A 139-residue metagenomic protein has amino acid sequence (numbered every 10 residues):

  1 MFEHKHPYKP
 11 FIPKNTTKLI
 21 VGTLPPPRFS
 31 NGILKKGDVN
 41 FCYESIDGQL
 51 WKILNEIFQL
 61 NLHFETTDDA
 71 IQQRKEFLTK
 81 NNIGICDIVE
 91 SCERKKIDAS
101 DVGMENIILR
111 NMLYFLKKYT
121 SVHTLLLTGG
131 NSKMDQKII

Functional and structural regions predicted by a protein language model:
M1-K52, E56, K118, H123 (+1 more regions): Active-site and ligand/interface coordination hotspots across diverse enzymes and nucleic-acid-associated assemblies
M1-P13, I88-I139: Glycine/proline-rich loop-helix segments at beta-alpha junctions forming the active-site rim of enzyme cores
L19, G84-C86, L126: Hydrophobic/aromatic beta-strand patches that form the interior of the parallel beta-sheet core in alpha/beta enzyme
I33-V102: Short, surface-exposed acidic-centric catalytic microdomains
